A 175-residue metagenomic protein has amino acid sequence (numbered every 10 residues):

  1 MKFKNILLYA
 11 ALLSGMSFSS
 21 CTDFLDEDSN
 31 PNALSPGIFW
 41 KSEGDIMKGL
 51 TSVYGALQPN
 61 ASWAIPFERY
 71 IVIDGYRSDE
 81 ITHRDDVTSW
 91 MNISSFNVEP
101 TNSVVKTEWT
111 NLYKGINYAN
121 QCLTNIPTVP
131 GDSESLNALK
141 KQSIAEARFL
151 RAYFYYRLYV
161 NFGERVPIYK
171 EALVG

Functional and structural regions predicted by a protein language model:
M1-N30: Bacterial Sec-dependent N-terminal signal peptides
K2, S20, I38, N102-N111: A ubiquitous short alpha-helical element
C21-S29, T88-N92, V166-Y169: Short, compositionally biased low-complexity segments
C21-V72: Membrane-proximal, proline-rich intrinsically disordered regions
L34, F39-W40, Y76, I93-V98 (+1 more regions): Short clusters of hydrophobic/aromatic residues that line enzyme substrate/ligand-binding pockets
M47, T51, G55-N60, D85-N161: Conserved, well-structured interaction surfaces
A64-H83, Y159, V166: Short, solvent-exposed turn/loop segments enriched in Gly/Ser/Thr/Pro and often Arg
A172-L173: Hydrophobic, small-residue-rich alpha-helical packing segments that form membrane-like cores
